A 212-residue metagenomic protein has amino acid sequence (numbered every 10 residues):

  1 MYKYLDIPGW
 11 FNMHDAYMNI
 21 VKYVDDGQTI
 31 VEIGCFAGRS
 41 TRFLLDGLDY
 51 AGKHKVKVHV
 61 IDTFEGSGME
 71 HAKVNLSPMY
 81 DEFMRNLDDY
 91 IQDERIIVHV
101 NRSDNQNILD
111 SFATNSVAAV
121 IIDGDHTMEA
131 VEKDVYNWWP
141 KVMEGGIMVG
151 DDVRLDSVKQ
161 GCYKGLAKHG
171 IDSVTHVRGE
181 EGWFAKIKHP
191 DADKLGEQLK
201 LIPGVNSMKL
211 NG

Functional and structural regions predicted by a protein language model:
Y2-G212: S-adenosylmethionine/decaboxylated-SAM
